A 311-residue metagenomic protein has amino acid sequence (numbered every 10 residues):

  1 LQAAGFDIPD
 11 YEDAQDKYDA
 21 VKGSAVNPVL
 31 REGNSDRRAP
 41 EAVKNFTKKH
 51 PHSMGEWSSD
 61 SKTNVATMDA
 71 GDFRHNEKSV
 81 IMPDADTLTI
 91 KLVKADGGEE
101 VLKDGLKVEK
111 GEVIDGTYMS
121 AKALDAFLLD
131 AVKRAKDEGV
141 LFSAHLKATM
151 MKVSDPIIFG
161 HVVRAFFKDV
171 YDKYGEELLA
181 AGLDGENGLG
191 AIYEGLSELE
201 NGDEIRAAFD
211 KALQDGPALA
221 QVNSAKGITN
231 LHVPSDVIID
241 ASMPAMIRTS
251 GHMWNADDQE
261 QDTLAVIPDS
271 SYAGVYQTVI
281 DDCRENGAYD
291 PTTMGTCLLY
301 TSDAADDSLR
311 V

Functional and structural regions predicted by a protein language model:
L1-T87, G202-L299: Charge-rich interaction surfaces and accessory domains that mediate macromolecular binding and assembly
T63, N76-E77, I114-A121, K152-V153 (+2 more regions): Hydrophobic alpha-helical scaffolding
A70-G71, E77-G97, D104-G111, D115: Low-complexity, highly charged intrinsically disordered N-terminal segments that act as targeting/localization
L88-E100, L124-V140, A165-E177, I239-M253 (+2 more regions): Structured alpha-helical segments in the cores of large, soluble enzyme domains
G116-Y193: Amphipathic alpha-helical packing elements
G175-A207, G216-V222, S302: Domain-level signal for soluble alpha/beta catalytic cores
Y300-D307: Conserved small/polar residues in nucleotide/adenosyl-binding loops
